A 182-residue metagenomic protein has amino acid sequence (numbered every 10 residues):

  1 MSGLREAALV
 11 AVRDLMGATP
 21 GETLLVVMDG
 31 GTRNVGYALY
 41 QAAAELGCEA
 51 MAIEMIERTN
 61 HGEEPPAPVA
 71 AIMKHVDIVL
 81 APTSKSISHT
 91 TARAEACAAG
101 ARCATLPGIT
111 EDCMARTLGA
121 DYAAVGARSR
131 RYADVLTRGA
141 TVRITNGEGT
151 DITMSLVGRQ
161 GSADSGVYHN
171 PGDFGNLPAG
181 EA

Functional and structural regions predicted by a protein language model:
M1-A182: Active-site bordering "gate/hinge" segments that shape substrate access to catalytic or cofactor-binding pockets
